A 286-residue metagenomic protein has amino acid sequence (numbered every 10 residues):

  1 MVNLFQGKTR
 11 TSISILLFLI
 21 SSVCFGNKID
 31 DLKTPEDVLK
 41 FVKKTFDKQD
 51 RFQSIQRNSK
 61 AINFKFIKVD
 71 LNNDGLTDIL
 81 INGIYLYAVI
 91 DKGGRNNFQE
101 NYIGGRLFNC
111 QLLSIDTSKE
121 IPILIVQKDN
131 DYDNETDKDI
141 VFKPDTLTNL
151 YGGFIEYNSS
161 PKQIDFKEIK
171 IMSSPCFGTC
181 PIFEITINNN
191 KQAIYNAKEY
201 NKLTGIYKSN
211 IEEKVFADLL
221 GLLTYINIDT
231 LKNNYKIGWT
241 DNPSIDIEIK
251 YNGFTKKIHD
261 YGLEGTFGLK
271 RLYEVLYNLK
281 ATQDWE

Functional and structural regions predicted by a protein language model:
M1-D31: Bacterial Sec-dependent N-terminal signal peptides
K28, K33-S59, I67, K92-I121 (+5 more regions): Short, well-ordered, aromatic-rich surface patches in folded extracellular/luminal domains
N63: Extracellular calcium-associated, cysteine-rich motifs in secreted modular proteins
L71-N82, K119-V126: Acidic/hydrophobic-patterned starts of short beta strands in beta-sheet-rich repeat architectures
N82-I84, K191-N201, N210: N-terminal glycine/threonine-rich, aromatic-flanked beta-hairpin/loop signature
Y85-A88, Q192-N196, P243-Y251: Short polybasic amphipathic segments
C180: An acidic/histidine-cluster motif and surrounding catalytic segment that typifies divalent-metal-assisted enzyme active
E184-A197, G253-K256, D260: Amphipathic N-proximal alpha-helical interface segments
